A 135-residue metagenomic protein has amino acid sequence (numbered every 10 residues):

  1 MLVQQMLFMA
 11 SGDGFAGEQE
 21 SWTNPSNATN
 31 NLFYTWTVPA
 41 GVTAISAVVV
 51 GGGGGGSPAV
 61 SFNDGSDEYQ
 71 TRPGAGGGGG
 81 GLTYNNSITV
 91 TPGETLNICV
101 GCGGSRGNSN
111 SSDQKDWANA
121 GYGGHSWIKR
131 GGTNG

Functional and structural regions predicted by a protein language model:
M1-S46: Enriched but not universal
T23, A28-T35, P39, V49-G132: Glycine-rich strand-loop-strand elements at beta-sheet edges
